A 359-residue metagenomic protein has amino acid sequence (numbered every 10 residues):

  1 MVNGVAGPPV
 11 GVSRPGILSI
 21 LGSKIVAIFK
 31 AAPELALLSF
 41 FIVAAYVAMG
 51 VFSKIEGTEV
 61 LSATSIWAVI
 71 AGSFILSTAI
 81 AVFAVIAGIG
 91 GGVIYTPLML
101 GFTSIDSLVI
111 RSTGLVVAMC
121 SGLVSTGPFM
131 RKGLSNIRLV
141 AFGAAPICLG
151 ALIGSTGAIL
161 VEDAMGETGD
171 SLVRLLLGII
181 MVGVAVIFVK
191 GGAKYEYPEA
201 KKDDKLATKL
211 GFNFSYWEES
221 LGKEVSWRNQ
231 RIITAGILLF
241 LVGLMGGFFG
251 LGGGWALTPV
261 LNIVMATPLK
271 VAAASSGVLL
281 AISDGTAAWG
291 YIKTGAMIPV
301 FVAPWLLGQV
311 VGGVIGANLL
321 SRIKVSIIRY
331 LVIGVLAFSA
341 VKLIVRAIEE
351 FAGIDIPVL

Functional and structural regions predicted by a protein language model:
M1-I80, G101, S107, R131-V242 (+1 more regions): Juxtamembrane transmembrane-helix boundary motif
I70-A71, A87, Y95, L115-V116 (+1 more regions): Alpha-helical multipass membrane-protein architecture
A81-V82, L98, F102, T126-G127 (+5 more regions): Alpha-helical transmembrane segments of multipass membrane proteins
V82-V93, G246-G254, V271: Short helix-coil transition sites and intra-membrane helix breaks within transmembrane domains of multi-pass
Y95-V109, A256-V271: Interfacial segments of multi-pass membrane proteins
I105-V116, N136-F142, A266-G277: Membrane-interface alpha-helices at helix entry/exit sites of multi-pass transporters
G114-A118, S276-L280, F301-V302, L306: Short hydrophobic/aromatic, small-residue-rich stretches within specific transmembrane helices of secondary active
V116-V124, A144-G157, L279-T286: Membrane-embedded alpha-helical segments of transport systems, primarily multispan ion/solute transporters
